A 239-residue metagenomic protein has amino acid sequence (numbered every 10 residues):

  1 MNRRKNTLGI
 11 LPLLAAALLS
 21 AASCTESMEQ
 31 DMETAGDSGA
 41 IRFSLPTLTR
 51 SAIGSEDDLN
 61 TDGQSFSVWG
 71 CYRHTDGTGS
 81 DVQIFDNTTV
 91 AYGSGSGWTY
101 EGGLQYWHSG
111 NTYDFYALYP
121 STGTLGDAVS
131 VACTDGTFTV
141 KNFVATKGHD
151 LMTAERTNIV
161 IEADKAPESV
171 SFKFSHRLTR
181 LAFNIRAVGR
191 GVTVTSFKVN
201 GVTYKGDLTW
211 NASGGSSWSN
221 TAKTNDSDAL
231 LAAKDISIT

Functional and structural regions predicted by a protein language model:
N2-T239: Sec-type signal peptide cleavage vicinity
